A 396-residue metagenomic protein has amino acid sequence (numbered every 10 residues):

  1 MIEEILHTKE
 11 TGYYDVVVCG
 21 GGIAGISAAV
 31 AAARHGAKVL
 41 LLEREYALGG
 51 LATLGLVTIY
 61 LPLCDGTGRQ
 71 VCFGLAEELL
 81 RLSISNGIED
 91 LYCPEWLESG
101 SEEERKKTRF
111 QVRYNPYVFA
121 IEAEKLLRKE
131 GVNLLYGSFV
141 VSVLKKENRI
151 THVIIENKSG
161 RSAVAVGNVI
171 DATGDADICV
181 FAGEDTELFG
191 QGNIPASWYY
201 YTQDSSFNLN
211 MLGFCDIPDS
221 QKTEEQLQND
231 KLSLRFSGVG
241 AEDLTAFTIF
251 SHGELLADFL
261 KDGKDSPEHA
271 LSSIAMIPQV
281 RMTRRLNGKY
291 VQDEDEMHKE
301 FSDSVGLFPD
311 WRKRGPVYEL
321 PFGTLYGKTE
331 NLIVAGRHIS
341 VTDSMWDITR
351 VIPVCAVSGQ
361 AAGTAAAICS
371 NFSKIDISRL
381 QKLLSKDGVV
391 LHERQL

Functional and structural regions predicted by a protein language model:
M1-V16: Extreme N-terminal leader/targeting segments of oxidoreductases
I5, A31, A37-K38, E43-S142 (+2 more regions): Conserved N-terminal/central alpha/beta ligand/cofactor-binding core
H7, L51-T53, L75, L79 (+7 more regions): Flavin (FAD/FMN)-binding glycine-rich loop and adjacent Rossmann-like elements that form
G12-Y14, A24-G25, L134, S162: Ligand-binding pocket scaffold of soluble enzyme catalytic domains
Y13-Y14, H35-K38, E130-V132, V166-G167 (+1 more regions): Loop/turn elements at helix/coil->beta-strand transitions in domains of secreted/extracellular proteins
V16-V39: N-terminal Rossmann-like FAD-binding beta1-loop-alpha1 element of flavoenzymes
C19-G21, L42-E45, A172-G174, R337-H338: Active-site-proximal beta-strand/loop segments in catalytic clefts of secreted hydrolases
E147-V153: Short, hydrophobic/aromatic-rich segments at coil-to-beta transitions
